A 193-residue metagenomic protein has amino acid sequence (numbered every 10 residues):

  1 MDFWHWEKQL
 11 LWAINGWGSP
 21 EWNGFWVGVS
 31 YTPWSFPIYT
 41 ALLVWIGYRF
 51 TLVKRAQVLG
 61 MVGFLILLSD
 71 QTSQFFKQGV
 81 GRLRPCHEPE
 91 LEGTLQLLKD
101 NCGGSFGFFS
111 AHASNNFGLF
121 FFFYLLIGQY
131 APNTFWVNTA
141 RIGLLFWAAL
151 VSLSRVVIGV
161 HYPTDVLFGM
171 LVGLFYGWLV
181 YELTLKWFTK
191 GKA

Functional and structural regions predicted by a protein language model:
M1-T40, S73-S105: N-terminal transmembrane-helix/juxtamembrane module of multi-pass inner/ER membrane proteins
D2-I14, K54-G63, C86-H87, F109-G118: Hydrophobic alpha-helical transmembrane segments
W17, E21, F50-V53, Q78-H87 (+3 more regions): Membrane-interface elements of multi-pass transporters and channels
S30-R49, H112, F117-G118, F123: Hydrophobic alpha-helical transmembrane segments
F36, V62-D70, M170, L174: Alpha-helical transmembrane spans of integral membrane proteins, capturing the lipid-embedded, hydrophobic core of TM
L43-T72: Interfacial segments of alpha-helical transmembrane regions
L65-Q74, W147-V151, R155: Alpha-helical transmembrane segments of multi-pass membrane proteins
Q96-A193: Membrane-embedded catalytic cores of phosphoryl/pyrophosphoryl-handling enzymes
